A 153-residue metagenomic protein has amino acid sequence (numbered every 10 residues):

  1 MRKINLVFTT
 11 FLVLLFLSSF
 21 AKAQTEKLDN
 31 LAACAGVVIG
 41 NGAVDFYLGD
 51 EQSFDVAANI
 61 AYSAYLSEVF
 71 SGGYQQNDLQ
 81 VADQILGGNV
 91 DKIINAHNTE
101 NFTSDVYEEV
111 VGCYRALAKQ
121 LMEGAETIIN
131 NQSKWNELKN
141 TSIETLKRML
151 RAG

Functional and structural regions predicted by a protein language model:
M1-F8: Bacterial N-terminal signal peptides that target proteins for export
N5, L15-F16, N95: Intrinsic disorder/low-complexity segments
F11, L17-T25: Sec/Tat signal peptide C-region and signal peptidase I cleavage site
F16, A43-V44, M122: A generic secondary-structure boundary signal that marks alpha-helix termini
Q24-Q80: Short N-proximal segments of mature Sec-exported proteins
L66-G153: Compact alpha-helical subdomains of small soluble proteins
